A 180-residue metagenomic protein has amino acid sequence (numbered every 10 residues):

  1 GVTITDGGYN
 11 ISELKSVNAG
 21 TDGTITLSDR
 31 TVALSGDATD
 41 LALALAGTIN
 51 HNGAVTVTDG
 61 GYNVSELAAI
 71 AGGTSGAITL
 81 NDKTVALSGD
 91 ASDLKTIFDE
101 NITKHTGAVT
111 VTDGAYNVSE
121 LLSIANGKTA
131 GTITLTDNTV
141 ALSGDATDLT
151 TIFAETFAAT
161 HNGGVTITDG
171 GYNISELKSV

Functional and structural regions predicted by a protein language model:
G1-V180: General marker for long, soluble alpha-helical cores
